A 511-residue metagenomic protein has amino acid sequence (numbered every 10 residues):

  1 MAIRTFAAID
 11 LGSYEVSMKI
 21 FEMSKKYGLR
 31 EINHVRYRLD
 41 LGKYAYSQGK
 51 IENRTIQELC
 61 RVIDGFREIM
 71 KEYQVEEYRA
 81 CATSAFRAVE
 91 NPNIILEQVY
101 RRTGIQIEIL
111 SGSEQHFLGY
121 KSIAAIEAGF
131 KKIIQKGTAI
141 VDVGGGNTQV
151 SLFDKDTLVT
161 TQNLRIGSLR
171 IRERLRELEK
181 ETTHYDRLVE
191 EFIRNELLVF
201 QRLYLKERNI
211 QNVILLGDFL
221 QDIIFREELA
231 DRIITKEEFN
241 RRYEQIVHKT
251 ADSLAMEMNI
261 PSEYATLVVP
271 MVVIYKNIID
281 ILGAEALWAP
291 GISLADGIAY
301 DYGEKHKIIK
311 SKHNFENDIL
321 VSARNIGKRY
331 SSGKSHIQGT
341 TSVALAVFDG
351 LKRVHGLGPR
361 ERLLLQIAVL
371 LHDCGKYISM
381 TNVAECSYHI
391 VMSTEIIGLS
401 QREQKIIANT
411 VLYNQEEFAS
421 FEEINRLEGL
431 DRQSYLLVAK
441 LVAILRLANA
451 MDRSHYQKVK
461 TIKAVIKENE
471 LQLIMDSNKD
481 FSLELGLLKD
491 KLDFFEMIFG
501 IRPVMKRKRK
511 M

Functional and structural regions predicted by a protein language model:
A2, G12-E15, E72-V75, R101 (+4 more regions): Short flexible coil/turn linkers enriched for glycine and charged/polar residues that connect secondary-structure
A2-R30, K132-T160, D218: Gly/Thr-rich phosphate-binding beta-strand-loop-beta motif of the actin/hexokinase/Hsp70
F6, Y44-E72, A85-V89, I95 (+7 more regions): Helical "lid/coupling" subdomains associated with nucleotide-phosphate turnover
K25-D40, A45, K71: Conserved ATP-binding subdomain of kinase catalytic cores across diverse folds
E285, F499-M511: A short amphipathic beta-strand at an alpha->beta junction
T461, S477-D480, K491, R507: C-terminal accessory subdomains of helicases
S482-R502: Short, non-transmembrane amphipathic alpha-helical segments
